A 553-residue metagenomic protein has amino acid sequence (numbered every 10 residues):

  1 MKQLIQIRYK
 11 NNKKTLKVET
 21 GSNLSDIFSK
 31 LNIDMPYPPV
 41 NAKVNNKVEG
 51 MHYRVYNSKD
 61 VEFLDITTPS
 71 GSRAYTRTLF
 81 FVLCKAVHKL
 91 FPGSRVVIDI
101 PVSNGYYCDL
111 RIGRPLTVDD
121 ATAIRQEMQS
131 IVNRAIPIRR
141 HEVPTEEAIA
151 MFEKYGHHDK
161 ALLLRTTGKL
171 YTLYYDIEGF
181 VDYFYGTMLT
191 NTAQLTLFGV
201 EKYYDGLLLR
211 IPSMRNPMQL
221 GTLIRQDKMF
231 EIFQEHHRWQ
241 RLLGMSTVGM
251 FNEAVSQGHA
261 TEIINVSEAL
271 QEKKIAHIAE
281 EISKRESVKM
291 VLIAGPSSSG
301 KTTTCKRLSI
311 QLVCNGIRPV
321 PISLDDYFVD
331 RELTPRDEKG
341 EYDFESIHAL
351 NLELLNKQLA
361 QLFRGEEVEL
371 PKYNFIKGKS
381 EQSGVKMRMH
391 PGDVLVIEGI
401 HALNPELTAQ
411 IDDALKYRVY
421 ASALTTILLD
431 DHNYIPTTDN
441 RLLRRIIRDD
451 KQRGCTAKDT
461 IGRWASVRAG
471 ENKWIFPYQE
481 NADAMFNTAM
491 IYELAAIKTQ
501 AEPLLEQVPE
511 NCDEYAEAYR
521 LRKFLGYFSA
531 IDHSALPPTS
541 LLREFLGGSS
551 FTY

Functional and structural regions predicted by a protein language model:
Y53-S72, A86, R95-K273, I278 (+1 more regions): Auxiliary tRNA-acceptor-end handling modules of aminoacyl-tRNA synthetases
E286, T408-Y553: Conserved NTP phosphate-binding and transfer environment spanning the P-loop NTPase/kinase superfamily
V291-I293: Hydrophobic anchor at the beta1->P-loop junction of P-loop NTPases
K301: Conserved lysine of the Walker
T304, L308: Hydrophobic positions on the alpha1 helix immediately C-terminal to the Walker A/P-loop
C314-E332: Short beta-strand-centered segment that lines the nucleotide-binding/catalytic pocket of NTP-utilizing
V320, L333-I376: Conserved nucleotide-sensing/catalytic segment adjacent to the nucleotide-binding pocket in NTP-handling enzymes
N356-A414, W464-Y478: Glycine-rich phosphate-binding loop used to anchor ATP phosphates in small-molecule kinases, encompassing both
